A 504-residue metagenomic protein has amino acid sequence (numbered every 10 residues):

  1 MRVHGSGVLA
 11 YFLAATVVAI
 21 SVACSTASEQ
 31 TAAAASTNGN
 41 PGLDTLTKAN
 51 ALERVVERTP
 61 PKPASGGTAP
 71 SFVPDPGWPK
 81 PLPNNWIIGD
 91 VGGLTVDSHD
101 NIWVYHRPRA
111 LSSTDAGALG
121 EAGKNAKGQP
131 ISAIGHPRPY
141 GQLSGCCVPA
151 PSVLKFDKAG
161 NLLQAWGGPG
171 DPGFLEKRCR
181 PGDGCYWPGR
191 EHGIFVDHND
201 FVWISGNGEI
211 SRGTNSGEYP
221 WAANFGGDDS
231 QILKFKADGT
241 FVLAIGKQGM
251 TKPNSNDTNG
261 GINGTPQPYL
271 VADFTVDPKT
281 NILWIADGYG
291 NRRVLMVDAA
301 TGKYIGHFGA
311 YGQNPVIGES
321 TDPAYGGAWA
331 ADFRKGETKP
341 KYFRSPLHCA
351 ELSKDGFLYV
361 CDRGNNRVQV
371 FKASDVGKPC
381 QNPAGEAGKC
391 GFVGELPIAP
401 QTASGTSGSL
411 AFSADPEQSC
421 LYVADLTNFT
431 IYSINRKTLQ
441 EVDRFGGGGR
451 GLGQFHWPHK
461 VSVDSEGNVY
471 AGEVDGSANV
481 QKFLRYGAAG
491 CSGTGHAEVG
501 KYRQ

Functional and structural regions predicted by a protein language model:
G42-P76: Blade/loop signatures of beta-propeller domains
L82, V91, R109-N199, G449: Blade-loop segments of beta-propeller domains
W86-D97, V148-P151, D171-F201, T251-I282 (+3 more regions): Beta-rich, blade/repeat-based domains predominating in secreted/periplasmic proteins but also intracellular
N101-W103, F201-W203, I282-A286, F357-V360 (+2 more regions): Conserved beta-propeller blade signature
P108-A110, G208-E209, Y289, G364 (+4 more regions): Residue-level signature of beta-propeller blades and closely related beta-rich strand-turn architectures in secreted
A150-L154, S230-L233, R293-L295, R367-Q369 (+2 more regions): A short loop-to-beta-strand structural motif that recurs across blades of beta-propeller domains
F357-F371, G394-D443: Loop/turn-rich, solvent-exposed surfaces of beta-rich toroidal or solenoidal domains
H456-Q504: Blade-level signature of beta-propeller repeat domains, shared across WD40, Kelch, NHL, RCC1 and BNR/Asp-box propellers
